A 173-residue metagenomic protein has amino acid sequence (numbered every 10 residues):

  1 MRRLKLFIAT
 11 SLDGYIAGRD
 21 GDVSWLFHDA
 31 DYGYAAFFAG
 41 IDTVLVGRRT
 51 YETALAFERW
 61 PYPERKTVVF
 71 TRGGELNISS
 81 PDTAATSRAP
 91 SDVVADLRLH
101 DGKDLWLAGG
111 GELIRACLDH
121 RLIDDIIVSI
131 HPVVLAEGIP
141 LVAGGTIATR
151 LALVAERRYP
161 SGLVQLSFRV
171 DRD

Functional and structural regions predicted by a protein language model:
M1-D173: Enzymes that bind and transform nitrogen-containing heteroaromatic metabolites
